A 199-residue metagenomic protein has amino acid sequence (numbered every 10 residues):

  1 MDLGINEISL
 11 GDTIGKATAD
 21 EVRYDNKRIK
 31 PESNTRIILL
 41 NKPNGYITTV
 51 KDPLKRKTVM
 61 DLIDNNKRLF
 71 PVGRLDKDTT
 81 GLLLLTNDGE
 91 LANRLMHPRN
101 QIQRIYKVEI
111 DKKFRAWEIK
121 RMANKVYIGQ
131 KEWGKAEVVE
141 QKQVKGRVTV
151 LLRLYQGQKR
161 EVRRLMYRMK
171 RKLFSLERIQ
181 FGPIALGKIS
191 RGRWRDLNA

Functional and structural regions predicted by a protein language model:
M1-A199: Basic, flexible Lys/Arg- and Gly-enriched helix-loop patches that mediate nucleic-acid binding at interfaces with rRNA
